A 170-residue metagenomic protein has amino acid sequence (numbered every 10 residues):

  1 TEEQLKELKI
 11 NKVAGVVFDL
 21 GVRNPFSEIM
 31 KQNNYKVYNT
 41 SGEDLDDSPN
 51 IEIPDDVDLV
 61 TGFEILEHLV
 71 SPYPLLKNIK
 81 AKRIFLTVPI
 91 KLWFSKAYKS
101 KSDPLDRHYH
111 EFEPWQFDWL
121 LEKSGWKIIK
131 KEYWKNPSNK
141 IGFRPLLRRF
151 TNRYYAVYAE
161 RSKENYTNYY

Functional and structural regions predicted by a protein language model:
T1-G15: Conserved alpha-helix/loop element of class I SAM-dependent methyltransferases that forms part of the SAM/SAH-binding
E3, N24-E28, V70-Y170: S-adenosyl-L-methionine-dependent methyltransferase catalytic module, highlighting the catalytic core
V13-R23: Conserved class I S-adenosyl-L-methionine
A14, D56-V57, A81: Local beta-strand N-terminus motif with an aromatic residue
F18, K36-Y38, I129: Conserved beta-strand positions in the Rossmann-like core of class I SAM-dependent methyltransferases
I29-D55, I90: Adenosine-cofactor binding site in Rossmann-like domains, unifying the SAM/SAH pocket of S-adenosylmethionine-dependent
T61: A conserved beta-strand element that flanks and buttresses the S-adenosyl-L-methionine
E64-H68: A short His-aromatic
